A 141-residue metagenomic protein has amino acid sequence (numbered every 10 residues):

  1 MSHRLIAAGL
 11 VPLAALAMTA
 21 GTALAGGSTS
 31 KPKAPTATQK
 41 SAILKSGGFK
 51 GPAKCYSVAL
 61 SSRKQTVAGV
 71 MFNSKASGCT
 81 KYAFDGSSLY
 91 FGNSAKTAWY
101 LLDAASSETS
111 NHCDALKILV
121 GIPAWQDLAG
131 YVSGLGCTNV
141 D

Functional and structural regions predicted by a protein language model:
M1-L10: Bacterial N-terminal signal peptides that target proteins for export
I6, A17-A34: C-terminal region of N-terminal signal peptides and the immediate post-cleavage residues of exported proteins
T29-Y56: Short, non-transmembrane alpha-helical segments in secretory-pathway proteins
Q39-L44, K64-G69, T97-L102, V120-D127: Short, intrinsically disordered, charge-biased short linear motifs at domain edges
K50-Y100: Mature extracytoplasmic domains of secretory-pathway proteins
D103-D141: C-terminal partner/receptor-binding element of secreted or periplasmic proteins
